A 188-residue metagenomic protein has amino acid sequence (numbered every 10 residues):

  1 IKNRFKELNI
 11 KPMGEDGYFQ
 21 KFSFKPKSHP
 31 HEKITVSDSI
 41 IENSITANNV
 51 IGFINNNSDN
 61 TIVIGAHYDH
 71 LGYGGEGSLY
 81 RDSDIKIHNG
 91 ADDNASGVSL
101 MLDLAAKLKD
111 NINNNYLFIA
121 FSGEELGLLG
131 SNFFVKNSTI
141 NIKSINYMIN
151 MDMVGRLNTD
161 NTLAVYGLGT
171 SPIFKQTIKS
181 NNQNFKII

Functional and structural regions predicted by a protein language model:
I1, E7, V36-I41, N49 (+3 more regions): Second-shell loop/turn segments in exported
I1-F53: A non-catalytic alpha/beta surface segment that caps or lines the substrate-entry region of metallo-dependent hydrolase
K2-M13, K27, D103-D110, K136-I140 (+2 more regions): Sec-exported extracytoplasmic/periplasmic mature domains
F5, K11-P12, S28-H29, I45 (+4 more regions): Solvent-exposed loop/turn segments at secondary-structure junctions within structured extracellular/periplasmic domains
L8, S58-I62, N111-L117, I142-Y147 (+1 more regions): Loop/turn elements at helix/coil->beta-strand transitions in domains of secreted/extracellular proteins
G14, Q20-K21, I51-F53, T61-G65 (+4 more regions): Structural recognition of the beta-strand scaffold that forms the well-ordered cores of secreted hydrolase catalytic
V50-G52, N60, I64-G65, D69-G127: Alpha-helical metal-binding/catalytic segments enriched in His/Glu/Asp
F121-I188: Metal-dependent peptidase/peptidase-like ectodomains
